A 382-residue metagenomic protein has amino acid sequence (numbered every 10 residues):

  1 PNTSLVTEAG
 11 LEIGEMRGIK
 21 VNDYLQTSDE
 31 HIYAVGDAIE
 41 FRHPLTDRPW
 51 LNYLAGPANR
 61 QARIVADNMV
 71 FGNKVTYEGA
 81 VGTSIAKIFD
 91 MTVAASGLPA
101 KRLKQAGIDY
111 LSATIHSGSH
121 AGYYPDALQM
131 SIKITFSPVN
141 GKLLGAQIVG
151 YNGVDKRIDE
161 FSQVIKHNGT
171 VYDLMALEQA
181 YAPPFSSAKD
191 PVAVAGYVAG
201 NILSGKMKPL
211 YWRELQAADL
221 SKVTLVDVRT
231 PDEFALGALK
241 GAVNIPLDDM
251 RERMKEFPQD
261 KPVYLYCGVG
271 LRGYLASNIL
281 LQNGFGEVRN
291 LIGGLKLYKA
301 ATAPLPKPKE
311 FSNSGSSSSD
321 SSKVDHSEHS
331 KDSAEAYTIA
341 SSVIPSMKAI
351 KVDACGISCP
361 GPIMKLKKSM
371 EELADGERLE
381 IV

Functional and structural regions predicted by a protein language model:
P1-D67, E160, V164: FAD-site-proximal beta/loop scaffold in flavoenzymes
A38-N152, P183, S187, P191-A217 (+1 more regions): Mid-to-C-terminal Rossmann-like scaffold of FAD/NAD(P)H-dependent oxidoreductases
E40, T230, D249, G356: Short, glycine/acidic-enriched loop or turn micro-motifs at the edges of active sites
K142, P258-P262, E372-L379: Short, surface-exposed connector motifs at secondary-structure boundaries
N152-T170: A short, polar/charged loop-to-alpha-helix boundary motif
F161-S162, L215, V263, S369: Generic hydrophobic alpha-helical segments
Y172-P183, S187-T224, P231-Y264, G268-S346: Rhodanese-like catalytic fold shared by cysteine-dependent sulfurtransferases and DSP/PTP-type phosphatases
H326-V382: Domain-level signature for proteins that mediate thiol-based redox and metal-cofactor handling
